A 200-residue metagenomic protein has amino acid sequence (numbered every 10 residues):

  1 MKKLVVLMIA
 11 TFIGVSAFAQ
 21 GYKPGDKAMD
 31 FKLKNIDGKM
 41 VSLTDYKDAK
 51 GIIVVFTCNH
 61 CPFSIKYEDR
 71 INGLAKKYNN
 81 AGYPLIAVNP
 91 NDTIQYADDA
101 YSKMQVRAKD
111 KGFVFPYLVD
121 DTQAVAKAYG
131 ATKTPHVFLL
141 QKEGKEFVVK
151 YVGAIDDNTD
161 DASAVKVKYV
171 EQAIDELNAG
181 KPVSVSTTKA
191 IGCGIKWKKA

Functional and structural regions predicted by a protein language model:
M1-G21: Bacterial Sec-dependent N-terminal signal peptides
F18-T44: N-terminal "domain-start" segment that seeds a small globular fold
T44-I65, I174: Short active-site neighborhood of thiol/selenol oxidoreductases, capturing the structured segment around
A49-I52, N80-L85, K111-P116, T134: Loop/turn elements at helix/coil->beta-strand transitions in domains of secreted/extracellular proteins
C58-Y67, V137, C193-K196: Short, thiol/selenol-centered motifs that function as redox-active sites or metal-ligating centers
I65-D110, D121-K127: Structural microenvironment flanking redox-active thiols in thiol-disulfide oxidoreductases
Q105-E146: Short, internal strand/loop/helix patches that form the active-site neighborhood or redox-interaction surface
L139-A200: Thiol-/selenol-based redox modules, centered on thioredoxin-like and closely related oxidoreductase domains
